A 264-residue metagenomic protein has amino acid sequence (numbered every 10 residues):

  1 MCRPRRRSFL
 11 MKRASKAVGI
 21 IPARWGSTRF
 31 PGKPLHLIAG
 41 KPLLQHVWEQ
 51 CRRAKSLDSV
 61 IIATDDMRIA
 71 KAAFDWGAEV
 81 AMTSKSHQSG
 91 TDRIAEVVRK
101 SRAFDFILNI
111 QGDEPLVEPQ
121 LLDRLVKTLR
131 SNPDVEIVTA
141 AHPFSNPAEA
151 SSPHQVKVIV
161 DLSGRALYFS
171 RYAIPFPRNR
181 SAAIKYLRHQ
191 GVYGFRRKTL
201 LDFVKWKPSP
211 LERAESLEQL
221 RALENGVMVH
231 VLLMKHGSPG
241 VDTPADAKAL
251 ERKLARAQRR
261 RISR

Functional and structural regions predicted by a protein language model:
M1-K12, I184-R264: Conserved alpha/beta core of the MobA/IspD/sugar-nucleotide pyrophosphorylase nucleotidyltransferase superfamily
M1-R6, V117-S209: Conserved core of the sugar-phosphate nucleotidyltransferase
K12-A63: N-terminal glycine-rich phosphate-binding loop and ensuing alpha1 helix
G19, V60-I62, I107, I137-V138 (+2 more regions): Hydrophobic/aromatic residues located in beta-strands of well-ordered beta-sheets within soluble catalytic
R52, A70-F74, E79, L223 (+1 more regions): Class I S-adenosyl-L-methionine
L57, A103-F104, N132-V135, V227: Short, high-confidence coil segments that cap the C-terminus of an alpha-helix and link into the following beta-strand
I61, M67-K127: Short phosphate-binding loop-to-helix
